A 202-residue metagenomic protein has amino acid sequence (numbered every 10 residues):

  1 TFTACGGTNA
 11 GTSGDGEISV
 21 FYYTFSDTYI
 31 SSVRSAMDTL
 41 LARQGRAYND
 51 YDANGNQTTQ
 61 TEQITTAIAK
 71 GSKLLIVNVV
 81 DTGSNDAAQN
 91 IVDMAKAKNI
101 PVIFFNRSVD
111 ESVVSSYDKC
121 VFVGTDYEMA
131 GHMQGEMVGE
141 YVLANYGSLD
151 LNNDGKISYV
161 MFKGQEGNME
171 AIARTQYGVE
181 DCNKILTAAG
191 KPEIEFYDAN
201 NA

Functional and structural regions predicted by a protein language model:
C5-A202: A residue-level marker of the well-folded mature domains of exported/periplasmic proteins
